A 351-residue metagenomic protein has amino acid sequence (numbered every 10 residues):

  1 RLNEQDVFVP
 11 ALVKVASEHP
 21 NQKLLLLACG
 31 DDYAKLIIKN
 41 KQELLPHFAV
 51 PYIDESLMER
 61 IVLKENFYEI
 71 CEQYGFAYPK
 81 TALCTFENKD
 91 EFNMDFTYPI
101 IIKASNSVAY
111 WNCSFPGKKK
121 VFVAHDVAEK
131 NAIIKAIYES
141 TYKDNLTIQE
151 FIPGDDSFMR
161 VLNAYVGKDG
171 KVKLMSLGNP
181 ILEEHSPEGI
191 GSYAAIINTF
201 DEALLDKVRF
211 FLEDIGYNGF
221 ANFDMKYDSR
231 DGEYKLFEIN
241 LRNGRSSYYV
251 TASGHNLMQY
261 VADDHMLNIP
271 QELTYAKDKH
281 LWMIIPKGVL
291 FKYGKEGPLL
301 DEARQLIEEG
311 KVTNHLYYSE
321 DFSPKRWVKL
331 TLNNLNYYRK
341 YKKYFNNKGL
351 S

Functional and structural regions predicted by a protein language model:
R1-V15: Glycine-rich, highly charged phosphate/nucleotide-binding loops
A16, M58-L146, K168-D169, A203: Active-site nucleotide/adenylate-binding loops and adjacent lid/helix of ATP-dependent enzymes
H19-V62, A77-K80: A short, GP-enriched loop/loop-strand-helix hinge that lies immediately N-terminal to, or at the N-terminal rim
A124-E184, T199-F200, D206, Y227 (+1 more regions): Phosphate-binding site of ATP-dependent enzymes
I181-Y193, N240-G254: Glycine-rich phosphate/pyrophosphate-binding beta-alpha loops
G189-I190, N198-F223: Oxyanion-binding "anion nests"
E213-Y248: Conserved metal-phosphate-binding beta-hairpin within the catalytic cores of diverse ATP-dependent phosphoryl-transfer
D263-S351: Peripheral (often C-terminal) accessory segments that flank ATP-dependent C-N-forming ligase machineries
